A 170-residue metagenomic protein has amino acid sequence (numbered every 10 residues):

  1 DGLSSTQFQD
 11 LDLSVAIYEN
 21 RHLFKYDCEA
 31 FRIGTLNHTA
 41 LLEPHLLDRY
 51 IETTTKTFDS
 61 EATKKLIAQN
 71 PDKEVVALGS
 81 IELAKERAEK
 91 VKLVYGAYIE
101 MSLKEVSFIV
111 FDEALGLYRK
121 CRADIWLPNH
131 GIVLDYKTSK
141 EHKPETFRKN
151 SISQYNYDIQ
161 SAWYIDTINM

Functional and structural regions predicted by a protein language model:
D1-R122: Metal-dependent nuclease catalytic cores that hydrolyze phosphodiester bonds in DNA/RNA, characterized by
M101-M170: Mg2+/Mn2+-dependent nuclease catalytic core
